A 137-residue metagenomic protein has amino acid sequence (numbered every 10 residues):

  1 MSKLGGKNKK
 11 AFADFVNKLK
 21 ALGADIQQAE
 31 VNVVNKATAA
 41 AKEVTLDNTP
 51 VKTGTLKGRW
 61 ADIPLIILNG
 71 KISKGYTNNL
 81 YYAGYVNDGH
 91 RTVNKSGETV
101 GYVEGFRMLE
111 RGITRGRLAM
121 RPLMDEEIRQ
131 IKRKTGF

Functional and structural regions predicted by a protein language model:
M1-A83, H90-F137: Short, Lys/Arg-rich flexible segments
